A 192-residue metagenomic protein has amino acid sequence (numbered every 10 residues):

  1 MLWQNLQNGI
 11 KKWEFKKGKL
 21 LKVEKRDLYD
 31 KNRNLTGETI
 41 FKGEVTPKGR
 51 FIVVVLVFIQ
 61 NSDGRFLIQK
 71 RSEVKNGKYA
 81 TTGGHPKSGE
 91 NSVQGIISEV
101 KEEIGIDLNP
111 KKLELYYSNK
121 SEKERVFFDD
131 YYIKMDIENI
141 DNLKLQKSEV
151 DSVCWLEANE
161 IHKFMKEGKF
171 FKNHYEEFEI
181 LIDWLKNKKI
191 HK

Functional and structural regions predicted by a protein language model:
N5, G9, N76-Y79, Y117 (+3 more regions): Nudix hydrolase/Nudix homology domain
W13-L56, S62: Acidic, metal-coordinating catalytic segment for phosphate/diphosphate chemistry, firing primarily on the Nudix
K42-T46, Y116-S121: Short, solvent-exposed loop/turn elements at beta->coil junctions and helix N-caps that rim active or binding pockets
V54-H85: A glycine-rich, hydrophobic loop/mini-helix early in the fold
I68, A80-L115: The catalytic Nudix box helix
